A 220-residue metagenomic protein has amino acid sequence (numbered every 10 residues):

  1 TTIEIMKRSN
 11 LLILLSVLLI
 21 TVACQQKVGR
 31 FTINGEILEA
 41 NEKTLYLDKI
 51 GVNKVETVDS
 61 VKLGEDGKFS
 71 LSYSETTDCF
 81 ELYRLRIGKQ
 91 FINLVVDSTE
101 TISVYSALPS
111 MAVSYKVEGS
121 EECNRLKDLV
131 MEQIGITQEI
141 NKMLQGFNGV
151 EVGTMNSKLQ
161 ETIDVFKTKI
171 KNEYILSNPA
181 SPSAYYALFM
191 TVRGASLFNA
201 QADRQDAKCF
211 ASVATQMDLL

Functional and structural regions predicted by a protein language model:
T1-E36: Bacterial Sec-dependent N-terminal signal peptides
C24-Y174: A non-transmembrane, solvent-exposed segment enriched in polar/low-complexity residues
S157-K158, S196-D206: Short coil/turn connectors between adjacent alpha-helices in alpha-solenoid helical repeat scaffolds
I175-N178, Q201-A202: Short acidic, glycine/proline-enriched loop segments that cap or flank alpha-helices
S177-S181, D218-L220: Short solvent-exposed coil/turn linkers within tandem alpha-helical repeat scaffolds
P179-S196: Amphipathic alpha-helical repeat scaffolds of TPR domains
R204-L220: N-proximal helix/coil linker or "cap" segments that precede and/or mark the start of modular domains
